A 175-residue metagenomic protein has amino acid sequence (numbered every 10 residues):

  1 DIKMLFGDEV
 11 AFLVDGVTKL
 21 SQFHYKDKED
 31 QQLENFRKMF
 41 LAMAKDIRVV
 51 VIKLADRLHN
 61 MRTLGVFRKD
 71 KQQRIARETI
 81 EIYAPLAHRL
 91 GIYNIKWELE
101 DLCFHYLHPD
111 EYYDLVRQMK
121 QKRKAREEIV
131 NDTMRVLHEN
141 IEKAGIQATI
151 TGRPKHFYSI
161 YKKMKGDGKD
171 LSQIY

Functional and structural regions predicted by a protein language model:
D1-Y175: Active-site helical microenvironments for divalent-metal-assisted chemistry
